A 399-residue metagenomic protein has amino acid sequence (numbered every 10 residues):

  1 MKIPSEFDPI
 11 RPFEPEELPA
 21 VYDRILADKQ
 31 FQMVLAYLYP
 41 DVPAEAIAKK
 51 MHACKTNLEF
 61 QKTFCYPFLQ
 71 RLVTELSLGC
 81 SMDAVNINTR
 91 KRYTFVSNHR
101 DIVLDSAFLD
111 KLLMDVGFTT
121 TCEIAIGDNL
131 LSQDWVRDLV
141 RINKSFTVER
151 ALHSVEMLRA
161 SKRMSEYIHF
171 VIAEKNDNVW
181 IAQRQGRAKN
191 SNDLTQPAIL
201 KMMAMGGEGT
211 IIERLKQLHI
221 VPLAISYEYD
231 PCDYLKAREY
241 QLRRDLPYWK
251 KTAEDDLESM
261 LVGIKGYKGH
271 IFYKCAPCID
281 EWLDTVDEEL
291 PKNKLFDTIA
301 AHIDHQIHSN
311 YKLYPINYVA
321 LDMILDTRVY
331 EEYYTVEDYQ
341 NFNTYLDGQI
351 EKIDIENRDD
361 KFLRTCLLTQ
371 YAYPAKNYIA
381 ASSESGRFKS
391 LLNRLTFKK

Functional and structural regions predicted by a protein language model:
M1-Y93, H99-D110, M114, T121 (+4 more regions): Membrane-anchoring hydrophobic helices of lipid-metabolizing enzymes
P15, R24-D28, T119, Q133-D134 (+7 more regions): Short, structured coil/loop segments at alpha-helix boundaries
N57, N86-N88, N129, N143 (+9 more regions): Detector for Asparagine
L58, F68-I279, K352-I353: Soluble catalytic domains of membrane acyltransferases
Y167-H169, Y334-D347, T369-Y373: Short, highly charged low-complexity linear segments
E228-C232, K236, Y240-E258, I264-N343: Long, C-terminal catalytic modules of enzymes
